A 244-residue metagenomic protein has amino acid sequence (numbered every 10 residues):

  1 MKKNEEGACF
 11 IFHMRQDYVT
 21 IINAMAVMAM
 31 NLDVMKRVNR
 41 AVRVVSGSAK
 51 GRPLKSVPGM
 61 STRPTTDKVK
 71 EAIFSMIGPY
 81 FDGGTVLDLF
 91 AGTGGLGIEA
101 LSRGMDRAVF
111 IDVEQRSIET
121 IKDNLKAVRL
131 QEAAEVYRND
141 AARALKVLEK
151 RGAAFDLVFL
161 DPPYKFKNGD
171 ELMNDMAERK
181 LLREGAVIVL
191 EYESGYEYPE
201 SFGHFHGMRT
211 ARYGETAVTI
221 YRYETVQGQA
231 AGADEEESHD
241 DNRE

Functional and structural regions predicted by a protein language model:
K2-N4: Polybasic, lysine-rich low-complexity intrinsically disordered segments
G7-E244: Class I S-adenosyl-L-methionine-dependent methyltransferase catalytic core
